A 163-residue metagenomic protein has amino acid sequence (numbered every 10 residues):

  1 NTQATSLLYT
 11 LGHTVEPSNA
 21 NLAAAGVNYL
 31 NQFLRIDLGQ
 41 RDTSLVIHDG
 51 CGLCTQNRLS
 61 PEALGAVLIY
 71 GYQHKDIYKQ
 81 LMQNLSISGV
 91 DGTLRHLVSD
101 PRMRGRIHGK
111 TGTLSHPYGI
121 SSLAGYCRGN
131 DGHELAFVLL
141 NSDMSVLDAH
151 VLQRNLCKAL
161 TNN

Functional and structural regions predicted by a protein language model:
N1-K79: A small/polar active-site loop signature that marks catalytic segments
Q3-Y9, A124, H133-D143: Short, well-ordered beta-strand elements
G12, R35, G39, I69-D76 (+6 more regions): Hydrophobic alpha-helix feature that most strongly marks membrane-spanning transmembrane helices and their immediate
V46, N84, A136-L139: Soluble periplasmic/extracytoplasmic beta-strand elements of cell-envelope proteins
Y78-G92, D100-P101, N155-L156: Active/binding-pocket-proximal capping segment
V98-G129: Short, Gly/Ser/Thr-enriched beta-strand-loop segments that form substrate-interacting elements of hydrolase/peptidase
G132-N162: Structured C-terminal subdomain patch of bacterial secreted/periplasmic proteins
